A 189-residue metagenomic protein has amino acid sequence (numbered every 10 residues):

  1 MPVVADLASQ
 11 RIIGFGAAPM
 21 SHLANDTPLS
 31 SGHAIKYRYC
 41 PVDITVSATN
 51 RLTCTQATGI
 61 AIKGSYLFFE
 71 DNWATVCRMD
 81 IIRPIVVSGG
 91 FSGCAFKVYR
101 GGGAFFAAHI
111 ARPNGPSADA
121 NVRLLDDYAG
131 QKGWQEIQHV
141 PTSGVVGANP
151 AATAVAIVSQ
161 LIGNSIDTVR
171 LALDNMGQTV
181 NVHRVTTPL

Functional and structural regions predicted by a protein language model:
M1-L189: Active-site microenvironment for binding and transforming phosphate-containing groups
